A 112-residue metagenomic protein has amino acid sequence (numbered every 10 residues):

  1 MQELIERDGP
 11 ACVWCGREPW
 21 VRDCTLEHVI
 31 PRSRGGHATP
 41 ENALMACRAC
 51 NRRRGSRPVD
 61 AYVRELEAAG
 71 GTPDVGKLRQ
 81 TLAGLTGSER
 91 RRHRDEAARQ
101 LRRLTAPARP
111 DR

Functional and structural regions predicted by a protein language model:
M1-A11, K77-R91, Q100-L101: Short, charged surface segments at domain edges that flank catalytic/cofactor-binding sites
M1-C24, C47: Short cysteine-rich loop/turn motifs with clustered Cys
M1-E3, P31-H37: Short, intrinsically disordered, charge-biased short linear motifs at domain edges
V21-R22, R53-S56: Short, non-ligating residues that shape and space the ligands of small metal-coordination modules and catalytic
T25-V29: Histidine-centered catalytic micro-motifs used for acid/base chemistry in nuclease and nucleotide-processing active
G35-R53: Short beta-strand-alpha-helix junction that forms the catalytic/metal-binding core of metal-dependent nuclease domains
R64-G70: Catalytic-site neighborhood detector that most strongly recognizes the C-terminal catalytic loop/helix of tyrosine
P107-R112: C-terminal, charged low-complexity interaction regions
